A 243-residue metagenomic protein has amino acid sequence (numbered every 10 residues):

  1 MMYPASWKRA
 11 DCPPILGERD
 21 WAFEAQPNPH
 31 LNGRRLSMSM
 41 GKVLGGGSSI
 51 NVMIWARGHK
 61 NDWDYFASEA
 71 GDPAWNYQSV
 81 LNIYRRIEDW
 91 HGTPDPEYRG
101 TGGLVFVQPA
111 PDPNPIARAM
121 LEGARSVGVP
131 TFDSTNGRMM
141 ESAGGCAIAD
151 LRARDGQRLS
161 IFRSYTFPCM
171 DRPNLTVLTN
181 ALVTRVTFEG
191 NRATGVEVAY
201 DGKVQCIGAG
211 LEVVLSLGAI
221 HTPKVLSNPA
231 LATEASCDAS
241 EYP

Functional and structural regions predicted by a protein language model:
M1-P243: N-terminal redox-cofactor-binding region of secreted/periplasmic oxidoreductases
